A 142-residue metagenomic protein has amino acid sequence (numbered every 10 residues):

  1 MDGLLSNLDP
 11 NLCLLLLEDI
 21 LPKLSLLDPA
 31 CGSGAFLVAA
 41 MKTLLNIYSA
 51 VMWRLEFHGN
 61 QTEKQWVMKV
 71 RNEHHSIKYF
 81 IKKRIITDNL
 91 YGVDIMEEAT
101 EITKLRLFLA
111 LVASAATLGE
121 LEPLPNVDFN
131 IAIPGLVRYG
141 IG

Functional and structural regions predicted by a protein language model:
M1-G142: SAM-dependent methyltransferase catalytic region
